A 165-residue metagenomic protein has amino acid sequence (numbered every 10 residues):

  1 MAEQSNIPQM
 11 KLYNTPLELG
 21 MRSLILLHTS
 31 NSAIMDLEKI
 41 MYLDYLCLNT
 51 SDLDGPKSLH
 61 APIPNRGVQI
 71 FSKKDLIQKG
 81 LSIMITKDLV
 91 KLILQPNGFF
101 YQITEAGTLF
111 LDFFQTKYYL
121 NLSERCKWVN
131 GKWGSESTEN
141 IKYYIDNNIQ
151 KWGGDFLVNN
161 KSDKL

Functional and structural regions predicted by a protein language model:
A2-V68: Short, amphipathic alpha-helical interface elements at domain boundaries that mediate macromolecular binding
L26-L37, D52-I63, I77-Q78, L92 (+2 more regions): Short charge-dense sequence patches
R66-I70, I103, G107-L111, W133: Alpha-helix boundary/capping detector
I77-D88: Basic amphipathic alpha-helical segments that dock to polyanions
L92-K117, N121-K127: Accessory beta->alpha helical hairpin/"wing" motif in late/C-terminal subdomains of nucleic-acid enzymes
Q115-L165: Exposed, interaction-prone assembly regions rather than primary DNA-binding/catalytic cores
